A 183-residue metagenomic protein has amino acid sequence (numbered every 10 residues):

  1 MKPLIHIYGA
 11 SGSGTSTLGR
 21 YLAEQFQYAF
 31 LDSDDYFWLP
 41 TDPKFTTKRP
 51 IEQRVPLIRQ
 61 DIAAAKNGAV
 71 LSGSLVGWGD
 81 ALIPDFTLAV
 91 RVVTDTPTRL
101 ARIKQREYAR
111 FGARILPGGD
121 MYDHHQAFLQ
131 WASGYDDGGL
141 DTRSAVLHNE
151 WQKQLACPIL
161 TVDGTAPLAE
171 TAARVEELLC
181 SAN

Functional and structural regions predicted by a protein language model:
K2-L4, N67: Pre-Walker A (Motif I) flank of P-loop NTPase domains
I7: Hydrophobic anchor at the beta1->P-loop junction of P-loop NTPases
S11: The conserved Walker
T15: Conserved lysine of the Walker
R20, E24-A63: Conserved substrate/cofactor phosphate-moiety recognition/catalytic segment in nucleotide-dependent phosphotransferases
D85-R106, V162: Conserved phosphate-donor/acceptor-positioning beta-strand/loop module used by diverse small-molecule
Q105-A113: Conserved AAA+ ATPase "sensor/coupling" helix adjacent to the nucleotide-binding pocket
G112-A169: Small-molecule kinase domains that catalyze NTP-dependent phosphoryl transfer to phosphate-bearing small molecules
